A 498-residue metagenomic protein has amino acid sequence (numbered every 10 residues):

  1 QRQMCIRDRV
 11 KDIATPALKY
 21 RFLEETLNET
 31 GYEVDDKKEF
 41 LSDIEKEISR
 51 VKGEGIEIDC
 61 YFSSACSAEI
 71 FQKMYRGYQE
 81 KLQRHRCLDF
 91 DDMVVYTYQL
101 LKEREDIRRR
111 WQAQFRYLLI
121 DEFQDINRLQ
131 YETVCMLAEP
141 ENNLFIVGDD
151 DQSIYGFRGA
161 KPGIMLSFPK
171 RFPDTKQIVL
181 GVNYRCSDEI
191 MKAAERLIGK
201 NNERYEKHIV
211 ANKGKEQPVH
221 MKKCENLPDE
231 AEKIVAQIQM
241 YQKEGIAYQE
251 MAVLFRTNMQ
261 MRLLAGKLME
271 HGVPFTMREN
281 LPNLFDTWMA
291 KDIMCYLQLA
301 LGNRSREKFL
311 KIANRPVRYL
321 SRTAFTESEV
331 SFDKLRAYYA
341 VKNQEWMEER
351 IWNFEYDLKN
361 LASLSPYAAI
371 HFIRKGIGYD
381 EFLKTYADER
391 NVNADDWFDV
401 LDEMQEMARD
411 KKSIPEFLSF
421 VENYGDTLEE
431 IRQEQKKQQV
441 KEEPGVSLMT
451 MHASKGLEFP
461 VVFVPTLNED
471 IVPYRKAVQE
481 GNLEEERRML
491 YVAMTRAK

Functional and structural regions predicted by a protein language model:
Q1-Q3, R7, I13, R109 (+3 more regions): P-loop NTPase Walker
Q3, R7-E47, K73, K222: Conserved P-loop NTPase-based nucleic-acid remodeling module centered on helicase motor cores
R7-T15, L27-K38, G55-A65, K81-R86 (+7 more regions): Short, polar/flexible loop-turn hinges at active-site or ligand-entry regions and domain interfaces
T15-L18, S64-S167, V182-C186: Conserved helicase NTPase motor core
L119-E122, V147, T257, I312 (+3 more regions): Conserved helicase core region in the C-terminal RecA-like lobe
R171-F172, G214-Q217, E244-P366: ATPase/helicase motor core of nucleic-acid motors
P173-K176, G181-P274, A300-G302: Helicase P-loop NTPase motor core
A340-A453, Y474: Accessory C-terminal helicase-associated subdomains
